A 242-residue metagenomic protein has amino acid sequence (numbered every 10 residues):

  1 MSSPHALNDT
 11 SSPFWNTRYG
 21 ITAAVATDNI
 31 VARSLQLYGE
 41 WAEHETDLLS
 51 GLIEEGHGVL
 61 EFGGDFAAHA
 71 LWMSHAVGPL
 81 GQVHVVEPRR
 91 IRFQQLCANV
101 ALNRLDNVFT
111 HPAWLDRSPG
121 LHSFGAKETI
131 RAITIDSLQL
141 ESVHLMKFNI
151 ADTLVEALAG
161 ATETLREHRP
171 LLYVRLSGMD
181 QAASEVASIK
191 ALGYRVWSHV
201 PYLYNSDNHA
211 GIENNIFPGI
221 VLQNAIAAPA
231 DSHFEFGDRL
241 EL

Functional and structural regions predicted by a protein language model:
M1-N99, F109, D136, L140 (+2 more regions): S-adenosyl-L-methionine
Y38-L60, L105, T110-A113, R117-H168 (+1 more regions): Short internal loop-to-helix segment that lines adenine-nucleotide cofactor pockets
D47, A98-A101, E163, A187: Surface-exposed charge patches
G64-A67, R90-I91, F148-A151, S177-M179: Short, surface-exposed acidic/glycine-rich loop or hinge patches that mediate macromolecular interfaces
G78-P79, A101-D106, L165-E167, L192-Y194: Short helix-capping segments at alpha-helix termini
H84-V85, R131-E167, L171-Y173, M179-R239: Internal alpha/beta domain cores that form substrate/cofactor-binding pockets in large enzymes and binding proteins
P88, A113, R175-S177: Cofactor-binding loop segments of dinucleotide-utilizing enzymes, especially the Rossmann-like FAD- and NAD(P)+-binding
